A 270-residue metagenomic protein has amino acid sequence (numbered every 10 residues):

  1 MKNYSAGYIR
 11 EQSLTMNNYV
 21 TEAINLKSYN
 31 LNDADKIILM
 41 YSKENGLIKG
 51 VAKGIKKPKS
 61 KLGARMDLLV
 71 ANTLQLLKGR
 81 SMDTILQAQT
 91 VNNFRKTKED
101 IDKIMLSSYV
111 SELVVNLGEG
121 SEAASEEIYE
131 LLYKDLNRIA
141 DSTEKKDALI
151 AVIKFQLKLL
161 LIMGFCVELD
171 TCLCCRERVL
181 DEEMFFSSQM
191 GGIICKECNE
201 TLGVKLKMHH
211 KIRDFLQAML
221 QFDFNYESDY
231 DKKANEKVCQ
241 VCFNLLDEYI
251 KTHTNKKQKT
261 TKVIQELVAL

Functional and structural regions predicted by a protein language model:
N3-K36, Y41-L270: Non-catalytic alpha-helical scaffolds and adjoining flexible linkers that form interface surfaces for assembly
